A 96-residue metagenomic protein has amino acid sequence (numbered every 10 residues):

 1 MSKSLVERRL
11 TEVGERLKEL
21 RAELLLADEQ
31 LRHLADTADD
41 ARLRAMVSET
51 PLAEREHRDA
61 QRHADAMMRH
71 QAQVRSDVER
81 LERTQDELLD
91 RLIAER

Functional and structural regions predicted by a protein language model:
M1-L17, L89-R96: Short, charge-rich amphipathic alpha-helices with coiled-coil/heptad character
K3, L24-L31, R75: Amphipathic, non-membrane alpha-helical segments in soluble helical-bundle scaffolds
T11, E29-H33, E54-R62, V78-T84: Short, charged, amphipathic alpha-helical segments
T11-A22, L26-E29: N-terminal acidic leader/helix
L20-L24, H63-T84: Amphipathic alpha-helical coiled-coil segments
A27-S48, L52: Extended alpha-helical coiled-coil "stalk/arm" regions that act as elongated linkers or oligomerization scaffolds
V47-H70: Short, glycine/alanine-rich amphipathic alpha-helical segment that often forms an alpha-turn-alpha hairpin
